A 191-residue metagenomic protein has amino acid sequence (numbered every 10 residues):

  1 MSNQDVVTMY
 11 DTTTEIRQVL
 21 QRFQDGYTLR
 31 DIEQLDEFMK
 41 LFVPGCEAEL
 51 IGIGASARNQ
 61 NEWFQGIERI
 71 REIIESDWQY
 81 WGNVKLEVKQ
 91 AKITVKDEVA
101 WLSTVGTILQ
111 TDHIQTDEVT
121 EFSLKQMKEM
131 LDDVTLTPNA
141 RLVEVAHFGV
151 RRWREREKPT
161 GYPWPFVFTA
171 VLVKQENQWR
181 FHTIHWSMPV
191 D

Functional and structural regions predicted by a protein language model:
M1-E49, E98: Short, low-complexity N-terminal intrinsically disordered segments enriched in polar/charged residues
V6-Y10, T14, Q60-F64, K158-P159: Charge-dense, low-complexity intrinsically disordered segments
E15, R69, W164: Soluble or luminal CAZymes and related metallo-dependent hydrolases
V19, F23, I73, F168-A170: Alpha-helical packing segments of well-folded alpha/beta enzyme cores
Y27-D31, W81, E176: A general structural signal marking secondary-structure boundaries and capping sites
D36-V105, T111-S123, M127-K128, V134: A solvent-exposed, acidic/Ser-Thr-rich amphipathic alpha-helical stretch
W101, Q115-R156, T160-D191: Short beta-strand edge/turn micro-motifs at domain boundaries
